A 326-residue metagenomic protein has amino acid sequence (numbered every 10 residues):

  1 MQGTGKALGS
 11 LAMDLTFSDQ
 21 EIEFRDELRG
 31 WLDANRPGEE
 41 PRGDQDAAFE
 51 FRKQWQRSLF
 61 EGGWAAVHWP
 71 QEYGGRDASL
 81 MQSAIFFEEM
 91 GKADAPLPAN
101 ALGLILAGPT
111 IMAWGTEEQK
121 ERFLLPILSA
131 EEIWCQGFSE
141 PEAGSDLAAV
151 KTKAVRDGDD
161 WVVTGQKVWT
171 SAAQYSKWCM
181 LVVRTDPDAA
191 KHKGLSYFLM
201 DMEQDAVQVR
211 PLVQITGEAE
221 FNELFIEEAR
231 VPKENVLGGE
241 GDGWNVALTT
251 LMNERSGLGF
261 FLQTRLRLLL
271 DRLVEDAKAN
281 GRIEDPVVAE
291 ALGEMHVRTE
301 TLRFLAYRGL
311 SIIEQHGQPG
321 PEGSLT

Functional and structural regions predicted by a protein language model:
G3-A12: Short, Lys/Arg-enriched N-terminal segments with co-localized hydrophobic residues within the first ~10-30 amino acids
F17, V207-L305, S324: Glycine-rich beta->alpha junctions and the first turn(s) of the following alpha-helix
E39-G43, D276-G281, G309-G317: Secondary-structure edge/capping motif, primarily at the C-terminal ends of alpha-helices and the immediately following
F60-E131, A172-W178, T299, I313-E322: Internal helix-loop-helix
A130-F138, V182: A short, Trp-centered hydrophobic/proline-enriched beta-strand micro-motif
A143-G144, V168-Q174, I215-T216: Glycine-rich phosphate/pyrophosphate-binding beta-alpha loops
T152-V155: A structural signal for short hydrophobic beta-strand segments in well-ordered beta-sheet cores
D159-D160, T164-R210: A short core secondary-structure module
